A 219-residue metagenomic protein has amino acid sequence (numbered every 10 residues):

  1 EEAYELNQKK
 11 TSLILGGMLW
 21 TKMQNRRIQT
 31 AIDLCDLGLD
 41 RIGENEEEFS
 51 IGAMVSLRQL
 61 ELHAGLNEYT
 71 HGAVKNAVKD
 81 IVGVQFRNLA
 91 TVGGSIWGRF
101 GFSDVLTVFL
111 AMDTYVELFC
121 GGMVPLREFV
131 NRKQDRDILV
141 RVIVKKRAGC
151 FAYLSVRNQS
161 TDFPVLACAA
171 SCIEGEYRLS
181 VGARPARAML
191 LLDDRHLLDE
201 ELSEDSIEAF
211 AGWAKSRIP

Functional and structural regions predicted by a protein language model:
E1-P219: C-terminal structural segment of proteins
